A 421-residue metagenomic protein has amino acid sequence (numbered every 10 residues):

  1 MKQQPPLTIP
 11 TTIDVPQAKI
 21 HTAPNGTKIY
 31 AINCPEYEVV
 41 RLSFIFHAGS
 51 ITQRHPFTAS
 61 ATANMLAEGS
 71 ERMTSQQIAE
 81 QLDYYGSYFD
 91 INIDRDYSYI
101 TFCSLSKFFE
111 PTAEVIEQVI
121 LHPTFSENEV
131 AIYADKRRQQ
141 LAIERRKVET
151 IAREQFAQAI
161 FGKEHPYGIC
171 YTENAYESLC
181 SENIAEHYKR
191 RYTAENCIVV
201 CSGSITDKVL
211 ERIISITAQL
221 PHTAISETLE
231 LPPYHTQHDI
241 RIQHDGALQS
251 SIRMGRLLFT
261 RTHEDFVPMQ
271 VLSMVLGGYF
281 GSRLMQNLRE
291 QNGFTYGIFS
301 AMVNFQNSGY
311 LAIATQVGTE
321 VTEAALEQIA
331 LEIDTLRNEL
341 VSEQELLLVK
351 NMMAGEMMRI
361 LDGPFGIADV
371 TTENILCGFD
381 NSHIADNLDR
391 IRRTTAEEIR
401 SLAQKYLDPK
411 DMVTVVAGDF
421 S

Functional and structural regions predicted by a protein language model:
M1-E80, A185-N287, L326, A330 (+1 more regions): His/Glu-rich zincin catalytic helix
M1-Q3, T22, Q77-I225, L231 (+2 more regions): Charge-rich, well-structured scaffold segments of protease-associated domains
